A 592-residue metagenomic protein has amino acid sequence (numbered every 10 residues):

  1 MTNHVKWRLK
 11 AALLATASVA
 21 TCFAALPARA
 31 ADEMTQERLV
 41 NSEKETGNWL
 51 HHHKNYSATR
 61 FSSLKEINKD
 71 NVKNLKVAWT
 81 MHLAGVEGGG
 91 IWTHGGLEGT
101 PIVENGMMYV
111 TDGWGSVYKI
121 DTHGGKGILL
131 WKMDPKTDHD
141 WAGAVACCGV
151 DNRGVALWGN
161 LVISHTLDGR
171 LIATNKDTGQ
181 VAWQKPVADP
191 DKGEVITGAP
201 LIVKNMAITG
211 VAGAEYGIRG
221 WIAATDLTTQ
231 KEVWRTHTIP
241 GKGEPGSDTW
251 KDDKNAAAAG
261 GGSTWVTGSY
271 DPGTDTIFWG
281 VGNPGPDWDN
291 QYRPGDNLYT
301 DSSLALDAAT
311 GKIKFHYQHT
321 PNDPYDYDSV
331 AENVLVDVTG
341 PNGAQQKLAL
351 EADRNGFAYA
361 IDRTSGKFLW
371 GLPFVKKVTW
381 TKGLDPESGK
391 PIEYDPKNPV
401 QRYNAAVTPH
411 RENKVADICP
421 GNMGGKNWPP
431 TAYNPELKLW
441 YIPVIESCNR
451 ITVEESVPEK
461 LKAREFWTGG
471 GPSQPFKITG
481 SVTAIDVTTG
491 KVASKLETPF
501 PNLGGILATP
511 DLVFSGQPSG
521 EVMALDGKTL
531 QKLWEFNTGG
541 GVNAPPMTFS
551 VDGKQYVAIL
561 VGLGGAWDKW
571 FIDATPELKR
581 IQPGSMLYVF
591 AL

Functional and structural regions predicted by a protein language model:
D32-A78, T238-P245, Q401-R411, G471-P472 (+1 more regions): Blade/loop signatures of beta-propeller domains
W49-H53, H94-S116, A144-R170, V195-Y216 (+6 more regions): Repeat-blade elements of multi-bladed beta-propeller folds
F61-A188, A508: N-terminal cofactor/phosphate-binding cores enriched in small/glycine residues, especially glycine-rich loops such as
M81-T100, K132-A156, Q184-A199, Y216 (+11 more regions): Extracytoplasmic beta-rich repeat domains
T209-W221, W279-N297, E446-P475, G562-R580: Short, conserved, GDST-rich strand-edge loop motifs in beta-rich repeat architectures
G220-K231, D296-G311, I361, S365-G366 (+2 more regions): Beta-propeller blade signature
V444-E446, Q474-Q531: Loop/turn-rich, solvent-exposed surfaces of beta-rich toroidal or solenoidal domains
M547-L592: Blade-level signature of beta-propeller repeat domains, shared across WD40, Kelch, NHL, RCC1 and BNR/Asp-box propellers
